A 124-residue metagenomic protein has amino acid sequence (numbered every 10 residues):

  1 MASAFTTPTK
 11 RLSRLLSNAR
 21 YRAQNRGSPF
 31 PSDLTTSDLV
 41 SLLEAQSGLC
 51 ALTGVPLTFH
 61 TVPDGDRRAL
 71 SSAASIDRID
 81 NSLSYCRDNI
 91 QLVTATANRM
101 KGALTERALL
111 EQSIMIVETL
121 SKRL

Functional and structural regions predicted by a protein language model:
M1-L52, I114-M115: Contiguous alpha-helical segments
N25, P29, D64, K101-T105 (+1 more regions): Secondary-structure transition/capping residues
R26, F30-S32, S37-S41, A51-L92: Histidine-centered nuclease catalytic patch
T58, S84, I90-M115: Short Cys/His-centered divalent metal-binding micro-motifs
V117-L124: Charged phosphate-binding loop/patch that engages nucleotide di/tri-phosphates or the phosphate backbone of nucleic
